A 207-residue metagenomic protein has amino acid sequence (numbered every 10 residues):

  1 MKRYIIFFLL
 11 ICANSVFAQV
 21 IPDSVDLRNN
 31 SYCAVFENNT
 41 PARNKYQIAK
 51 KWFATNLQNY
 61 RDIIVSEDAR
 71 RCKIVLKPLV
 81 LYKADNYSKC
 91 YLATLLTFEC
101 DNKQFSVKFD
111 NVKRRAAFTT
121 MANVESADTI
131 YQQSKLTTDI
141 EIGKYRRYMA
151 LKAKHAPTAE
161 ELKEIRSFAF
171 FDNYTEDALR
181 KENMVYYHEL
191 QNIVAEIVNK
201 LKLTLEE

Functional and structural regions predicted by a protein language model:
M1-S24: Bacterial Sec-dependent N-terminal signal peptides
A18-E207: Ser/Thr-rich, low-complexity intrinsically disordered terminal regions
